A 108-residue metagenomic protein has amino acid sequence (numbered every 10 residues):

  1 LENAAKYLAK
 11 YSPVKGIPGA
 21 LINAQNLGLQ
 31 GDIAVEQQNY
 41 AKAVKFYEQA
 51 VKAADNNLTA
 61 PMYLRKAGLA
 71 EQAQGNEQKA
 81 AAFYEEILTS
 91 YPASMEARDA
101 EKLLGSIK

Functional and structural regions predicted by a protein language model:
S12-A24, V51-T59, L88-D99: Short solvent-exposed coil/turn linkers within tandem alpha-helical repeat scaffolds
